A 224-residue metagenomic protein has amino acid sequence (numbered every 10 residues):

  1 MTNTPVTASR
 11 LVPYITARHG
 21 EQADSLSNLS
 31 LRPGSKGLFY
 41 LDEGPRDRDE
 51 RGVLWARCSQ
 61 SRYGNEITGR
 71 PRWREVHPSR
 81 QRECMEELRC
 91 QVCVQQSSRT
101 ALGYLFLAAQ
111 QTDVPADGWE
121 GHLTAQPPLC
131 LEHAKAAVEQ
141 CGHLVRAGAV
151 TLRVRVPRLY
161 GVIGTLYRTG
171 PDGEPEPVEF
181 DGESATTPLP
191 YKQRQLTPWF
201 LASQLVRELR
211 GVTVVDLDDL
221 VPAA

Functional and structural regions predicted by a protein language model:
M1-M85, R153-A224: N-terminal alpha-helical interaction blocks
P78-Q81, C93, D117-G118, Q140: Short, flexible coil/linker segments at or flanking structured domains
E83-R89, L123-Q126: Short metal-coordination and nucleic-acid-contact micro-motifs, chiefly zinc-binding Cys/His arrays
C90-V94, C130: Short cysteine-rich clusters marking metal-coordination/redox-active sites
G103-R194: Conserved binding-pocket/active-site segment within a compact domain
